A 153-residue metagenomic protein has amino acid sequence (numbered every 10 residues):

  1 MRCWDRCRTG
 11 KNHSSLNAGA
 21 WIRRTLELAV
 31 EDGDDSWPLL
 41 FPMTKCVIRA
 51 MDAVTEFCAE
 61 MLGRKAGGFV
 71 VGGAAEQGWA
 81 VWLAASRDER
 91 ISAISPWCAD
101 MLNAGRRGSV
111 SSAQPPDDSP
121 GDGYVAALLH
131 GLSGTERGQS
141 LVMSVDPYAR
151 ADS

Functional and structural regions predicted by a protein language model:
M1-D5, V70-G72, A93-P96: Structural recognition of the beta-strand scaffold that forms the well-ordered cores of secreted hydrolase catalytic
M1-I48, M101-P120: Cap/lid segment of the alpha/beta-hydrolase catalytic domain
A29-K45, R49-Q77, R87-I91: Gly/Ser-rich "nucleophile elbow"/oxyanion-hole loop immediately N-terminal to the catalytic nucleophile in hydrolases
A80-A84: Hydrolases whose catalytic domains are alpha/beta-hydrolase-1, hotdog thioesterase, or metallo-beta-lactamase-like
E89-D100, G105: A conserved short beta-strand
G105-D152: Mobile cap/lid helix-loop segments that gate and shape the active-site cleft of serine hydrolases
